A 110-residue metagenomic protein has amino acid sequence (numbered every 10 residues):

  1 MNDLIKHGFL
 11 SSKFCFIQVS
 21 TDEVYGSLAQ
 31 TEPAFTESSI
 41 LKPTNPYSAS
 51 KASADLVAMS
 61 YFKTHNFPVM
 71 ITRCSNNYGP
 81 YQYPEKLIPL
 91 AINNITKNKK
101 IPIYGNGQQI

Functional and structural regions predicted by a protein language model:
M1-N77, I95-K97, N106: N-terminal Rossmann-like NAD(P)+-binding domain of SDR-like oxidoreductases, especially those catalyzing
S11, P84, I101-P102: Short, polar/charged, Gly/Pro-enriched helix-capping and turn/loop motifs at alpha-helix termini and inter-helix linkers
T31, P84-I92: A glycine/serine/threonine-rich, flexible loop-to-helix segment that serves as the NAD(P) cofactor-binding "lid"
Y78-E85, G107-I110: Substrate-binding strand-loop-helix patch in Rossmann-like NAD(P)-dependent oxidoreductase/epimerase domains
P89, N93-I110: C-terminal substrate-binding subdomain of Rossmann-fold SDR/epimerase-dehydratase oxidoreductases
